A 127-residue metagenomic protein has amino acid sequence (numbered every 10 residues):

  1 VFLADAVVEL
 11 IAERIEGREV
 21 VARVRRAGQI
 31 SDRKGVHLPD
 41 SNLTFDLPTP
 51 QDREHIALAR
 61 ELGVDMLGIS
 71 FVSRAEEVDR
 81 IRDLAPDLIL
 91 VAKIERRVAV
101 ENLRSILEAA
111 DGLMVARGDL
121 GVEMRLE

Functional and structural regions predicted by a protein language model:
V1-E127: Non-catalytic helical/linker scaffolds that mediate oligomerization, partner binding, and domain coupling around large
